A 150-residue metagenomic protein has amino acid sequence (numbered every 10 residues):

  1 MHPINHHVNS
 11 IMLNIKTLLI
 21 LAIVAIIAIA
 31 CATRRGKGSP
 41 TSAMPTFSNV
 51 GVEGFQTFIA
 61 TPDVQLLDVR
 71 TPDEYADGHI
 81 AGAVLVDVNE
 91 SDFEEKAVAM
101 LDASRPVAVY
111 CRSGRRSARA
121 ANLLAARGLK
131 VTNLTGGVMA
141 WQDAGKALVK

Functional and structural regions predicted by a protein language model:
H6-V64, D73-P106, R115-K150: Rhodanese-like catalytic fold shared by cysteine-dependent sulfurtransferases and DSP/PTP-type phosphatases
L66-D68: Structural scaffold elements adjacent to functional motifs in cytosolic proteins
C111: Short cysteine clusters
